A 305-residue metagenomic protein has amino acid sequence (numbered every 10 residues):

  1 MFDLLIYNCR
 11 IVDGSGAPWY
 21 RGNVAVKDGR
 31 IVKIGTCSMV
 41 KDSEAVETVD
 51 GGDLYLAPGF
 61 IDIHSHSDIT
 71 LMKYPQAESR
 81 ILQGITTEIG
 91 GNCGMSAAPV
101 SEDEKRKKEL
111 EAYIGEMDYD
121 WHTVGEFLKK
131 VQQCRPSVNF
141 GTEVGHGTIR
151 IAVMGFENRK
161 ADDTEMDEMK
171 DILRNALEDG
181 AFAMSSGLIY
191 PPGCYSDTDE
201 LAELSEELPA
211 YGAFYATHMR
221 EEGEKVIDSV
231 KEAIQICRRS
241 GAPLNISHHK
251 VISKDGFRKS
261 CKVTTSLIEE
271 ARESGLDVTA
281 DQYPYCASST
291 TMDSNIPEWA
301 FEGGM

Functional and structural regions predicted by a protein language model:
M1-F2, S43-V46, G51-G52, L56-P58 (+6 more regions): Short coil/turn connectors at secondary-structure junctions
M1-L5, I11-G59: Histidine-rich, glycine-flanked metal-binding segment
L4-I6, V40-G91: Replace "His-x-His-based motif
L5, A25, D62, I89 (+5 more regions): Structured core elements
C9, V24, G29, D53 (+6 more regions): Divalent metal-coordination and catalytic microenvironments
V12, G91, G187: Conserved residues at the C-terminal ends of beta-strands
K73-F182, L276-V278: Divalent-metal coordination cores built from histidine and acidic residues
E126, K160-S186, P192-M305: Histidine/acidic residue-rich metal-binding segments in metalloenzymes
